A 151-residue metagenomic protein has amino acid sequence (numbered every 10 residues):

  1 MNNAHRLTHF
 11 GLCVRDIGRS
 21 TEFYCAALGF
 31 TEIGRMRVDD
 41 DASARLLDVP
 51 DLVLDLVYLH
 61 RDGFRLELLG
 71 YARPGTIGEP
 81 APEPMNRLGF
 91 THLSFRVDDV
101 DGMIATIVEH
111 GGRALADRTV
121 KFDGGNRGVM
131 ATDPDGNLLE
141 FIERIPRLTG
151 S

Functional and structural regions predicted by a protein language model:
M1-T21, G34-V38, S43-L46, F90-F95 (+1 more regions): N-terminal beta-strand motif that seeds the catalytic metal site of vicinal oxygen chelate
N2, D48-V49, V57-Y58, M85 (+1 more regions): Short secondary-structure boundary/capping segments
R6, L52-V53, G89, G125: Exposed loop/turn and edge beta-strand positions of beta-sandwich/beta-sheet ligand-binding modules
C13-G63, G102, E109: Core segments of cupin and vicinal oxygen chelate
V14-G18, G34, R61-R65, G70-L138: Vicinal oxygen chelate
Y58-L66, F141-G150: Short, basic, helix/turn surface patches
